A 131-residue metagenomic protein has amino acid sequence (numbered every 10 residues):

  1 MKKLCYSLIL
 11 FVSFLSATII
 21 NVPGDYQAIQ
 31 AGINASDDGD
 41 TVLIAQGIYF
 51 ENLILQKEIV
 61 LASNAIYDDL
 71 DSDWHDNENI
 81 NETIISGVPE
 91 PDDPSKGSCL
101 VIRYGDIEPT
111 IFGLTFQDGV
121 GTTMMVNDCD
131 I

Functional and structural regions predicted by a protein language model:
L4-L15: Sec-dependent N-terminal signal peptides
S13, V126-D130: Beta-sandwich/jellyroll recognition modules and their flexible linkers
T18-F50: Acidic Gly/Asp/Thr-rich repetitive segments characteristic of extracellular carbohydrate-active and adhesion proteins
G24, I59-V120: Right-handed parallel beta-helix/beta-spiral solenoid domain characteristic of secreted/periplasmic
I33, N52-L55, S98-Y104, T122-N127: Glycine-rich beta-solenoid repeat tracts in large extracellular/virion proteins
D38-D40, K57, I107: Short coil/turn segments at beta-strand junctions that form active-site/ligand-binding loops
T41-L43, I48, N52, V60 (+3 more regions): Discrete beta-strand positions within long extracellular beta-solenoid architectures
